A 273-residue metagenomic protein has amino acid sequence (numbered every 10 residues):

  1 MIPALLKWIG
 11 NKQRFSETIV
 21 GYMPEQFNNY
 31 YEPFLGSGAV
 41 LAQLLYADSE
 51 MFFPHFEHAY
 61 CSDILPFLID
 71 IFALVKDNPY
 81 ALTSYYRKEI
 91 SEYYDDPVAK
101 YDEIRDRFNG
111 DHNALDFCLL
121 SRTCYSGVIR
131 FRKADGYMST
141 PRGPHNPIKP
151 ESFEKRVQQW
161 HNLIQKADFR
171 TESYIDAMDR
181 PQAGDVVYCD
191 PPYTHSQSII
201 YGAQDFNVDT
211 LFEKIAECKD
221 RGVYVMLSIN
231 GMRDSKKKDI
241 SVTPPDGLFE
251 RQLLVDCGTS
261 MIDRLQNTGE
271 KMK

Functional and structural regions predicted by a protein language model:
M1-G21, E25, N78-Y188, P192-S198: SAM-dependent nucleic-acid methyltransferase catalytic core
G21-Y22, Q26-D106: SAM cofactor-binding core of SAM-dependent methyltransferases, primarily the Rossmann-like beta-alpha-beta module
S37-V40, L65-L68, T123-S126, Y174-A177 (+3 more regions): Short, solvent-exposed loop/turn segments at secondary-structure junctions
L41-L44, I71-A73, R180-P181, S198-Y201 (+1 more regions): A short acidic (Asp/Glu
F72, C118, V225: A residue-level signal for conserved active-site and pocket-lining positions in enzyme catalytic cores
D205-K273: Long, positively charged, glycine-interspersed low-complexity recognition regions
